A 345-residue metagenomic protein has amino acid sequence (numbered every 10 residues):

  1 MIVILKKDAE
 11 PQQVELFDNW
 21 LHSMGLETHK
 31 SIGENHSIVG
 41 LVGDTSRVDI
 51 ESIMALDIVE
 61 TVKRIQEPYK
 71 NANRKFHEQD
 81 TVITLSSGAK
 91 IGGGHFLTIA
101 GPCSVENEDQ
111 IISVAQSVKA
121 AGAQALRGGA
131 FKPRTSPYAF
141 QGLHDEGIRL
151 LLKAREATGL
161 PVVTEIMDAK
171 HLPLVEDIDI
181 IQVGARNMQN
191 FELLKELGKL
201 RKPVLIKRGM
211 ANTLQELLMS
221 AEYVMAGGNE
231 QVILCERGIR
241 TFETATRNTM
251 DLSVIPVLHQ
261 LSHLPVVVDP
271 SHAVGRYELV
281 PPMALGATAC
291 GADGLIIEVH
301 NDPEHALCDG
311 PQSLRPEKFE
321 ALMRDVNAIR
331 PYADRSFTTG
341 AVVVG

Functional and structural regions predicted by a protein language model:
M1-T98: Non-catalytic terminal accessory/regulatory regions of metabolic enzymes
S86, M225-A287: Active-site/ligand-binding-proximal alpha/beta "capping" segment
F96-S113, P137-Q141, P161-E165, G184-R186 (+2 more regions): Active-site mouth loops of central-metabolism enzymes
L97-P102, Q124-G128, V162-T164, I181-V183 (+4 more regions): Hydrophobic faces of well-ordered beta-strands that scaffold small-molecule active sites in alpha/beta enzyme cores
G122, L174-Q182, G198-V204, M225-Q231 (+2 more regions): Glycine-enriched alpha-helix->loop->beta-strand junction motifs that scaffold or abut catalytic
R127-D145, N301-S313: Glycine-rich, proline-tolerant flexible connector loops at the mouths of alpha/beta enzymes
A130-R134, N187-S253: Conserved anion-binding
F140-T164, E196-P203, L252-V266, Q312-D334: Alpha-helix-loop-beta-strand connector modules within alpha/beta enzyme cores
